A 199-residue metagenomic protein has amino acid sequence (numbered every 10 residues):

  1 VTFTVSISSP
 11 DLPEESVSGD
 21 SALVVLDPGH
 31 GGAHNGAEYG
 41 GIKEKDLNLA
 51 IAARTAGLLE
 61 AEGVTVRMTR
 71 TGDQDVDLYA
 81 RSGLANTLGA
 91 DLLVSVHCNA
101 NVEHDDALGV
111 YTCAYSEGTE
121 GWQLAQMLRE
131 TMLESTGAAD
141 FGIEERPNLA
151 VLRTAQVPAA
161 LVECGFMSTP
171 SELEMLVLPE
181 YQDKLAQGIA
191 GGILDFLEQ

Functional and structural regions predicted by a protein language model:
V1-Q199: Catalytic-site microenvironment of enzymes that process N-acetyl-hexosamine-containing cell-wall polysaccharides
